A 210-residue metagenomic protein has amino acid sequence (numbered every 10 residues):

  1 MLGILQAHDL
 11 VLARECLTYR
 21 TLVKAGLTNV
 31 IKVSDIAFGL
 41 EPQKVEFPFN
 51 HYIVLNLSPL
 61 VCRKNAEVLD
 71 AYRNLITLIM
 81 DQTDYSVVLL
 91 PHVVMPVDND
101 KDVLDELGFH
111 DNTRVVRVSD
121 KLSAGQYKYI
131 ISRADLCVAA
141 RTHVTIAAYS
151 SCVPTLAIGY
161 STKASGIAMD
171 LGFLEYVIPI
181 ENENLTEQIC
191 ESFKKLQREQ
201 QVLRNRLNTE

Functional and structural regions predicted by a protein language model:
M1-E210: Active-site anion-handling motifs in enzyme catalytic cores
